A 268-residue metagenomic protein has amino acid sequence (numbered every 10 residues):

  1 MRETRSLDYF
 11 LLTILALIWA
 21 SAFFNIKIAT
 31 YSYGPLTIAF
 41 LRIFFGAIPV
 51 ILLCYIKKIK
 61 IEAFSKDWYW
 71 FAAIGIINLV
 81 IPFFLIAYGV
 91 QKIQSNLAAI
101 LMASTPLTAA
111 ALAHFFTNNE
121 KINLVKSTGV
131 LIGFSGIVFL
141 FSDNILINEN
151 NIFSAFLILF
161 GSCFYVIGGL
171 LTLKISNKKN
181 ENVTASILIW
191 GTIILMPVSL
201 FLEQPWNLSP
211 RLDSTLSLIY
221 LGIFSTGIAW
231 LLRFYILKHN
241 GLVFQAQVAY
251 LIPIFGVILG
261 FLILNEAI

Functional and structural regions predicted by a protein language model:
M1-T37, Y88, I147-K174, I193 (+1 more regions): Glycine-/small-residue-enriched transmembrane alpha-helix faces in small-molecule transporters and effluxers
L12, K66-A73, K121-G133, S154-A155 (+2 more regions): Cytoplasmic-side transmembrane-helix entry/capping segments in multi-pass membrane proteins
I18, A22-F23, I51-M102, S135 (+2 more regions): Specific transmembrane alpha-helical segments of multi-pass solute transporters/efflux pumps, especially DMT/EamA
S21, N25-I28, S32, G46-F64 (+3 more regions): Membrane-interface helix-cap regions at the ends of transmembrane helices in multi-pass membrane proteins
Y31-I48, Y88-P106, N151-F164, R211-T226: Structural signature of hydrophobic alpha-helical transmembrane segments
A39-L41, L79, F83, L97-S104 (+2 more regions): Helix-helix packing/entry segments at the starts of transmembrane helices
V50, A109-A111, F115-T117, I147-E203 (+2 more regions): Transmembrane alpha-helical segments that form core, pore/gating elements of small-molecule transporters/exporters
V50, A72, A103-S104, L112 (+6 more regions): Hydrophobic transmembrane alpha-helices of multi-pass small-molecule transport proteins
